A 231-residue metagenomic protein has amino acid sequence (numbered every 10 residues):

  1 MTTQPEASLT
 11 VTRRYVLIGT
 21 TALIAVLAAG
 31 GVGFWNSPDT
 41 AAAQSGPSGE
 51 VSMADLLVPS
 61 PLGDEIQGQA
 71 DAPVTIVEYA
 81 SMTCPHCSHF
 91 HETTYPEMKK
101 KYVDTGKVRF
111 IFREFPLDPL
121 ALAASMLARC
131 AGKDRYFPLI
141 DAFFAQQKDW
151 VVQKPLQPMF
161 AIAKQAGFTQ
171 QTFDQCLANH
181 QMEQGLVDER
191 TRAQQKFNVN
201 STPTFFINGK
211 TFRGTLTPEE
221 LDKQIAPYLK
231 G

Functional and structural regions predicted by a protein language model:
T2-G46, K164-G231: C-terminal cap of thioredoxin/glutaredoxin-like
G46-V58: N-terminal low-complexity, Pro/Thr/Ser-rich intrinsically disordered segments that act as propeptides or flexible
L57-V74: A short beta-strand-turn-helix
A70, V103-T105, N198-N200: Extracellular/periplasmic catalytic domains that process cell-envelope and extracellular macromolecules
I76, C84, F173: Residue-level signature of catalytic and energy-coupling elements of molecular machines, predominantly ATP/GTP-dependent
E78-S81, V199: Processing junctions and N-termini across compartments
A80-T83, S88-K164: Structural alpha/beta surface segment adjacent to cysteine/selenocysteine redox centers across thiol/disulfide enzymes
